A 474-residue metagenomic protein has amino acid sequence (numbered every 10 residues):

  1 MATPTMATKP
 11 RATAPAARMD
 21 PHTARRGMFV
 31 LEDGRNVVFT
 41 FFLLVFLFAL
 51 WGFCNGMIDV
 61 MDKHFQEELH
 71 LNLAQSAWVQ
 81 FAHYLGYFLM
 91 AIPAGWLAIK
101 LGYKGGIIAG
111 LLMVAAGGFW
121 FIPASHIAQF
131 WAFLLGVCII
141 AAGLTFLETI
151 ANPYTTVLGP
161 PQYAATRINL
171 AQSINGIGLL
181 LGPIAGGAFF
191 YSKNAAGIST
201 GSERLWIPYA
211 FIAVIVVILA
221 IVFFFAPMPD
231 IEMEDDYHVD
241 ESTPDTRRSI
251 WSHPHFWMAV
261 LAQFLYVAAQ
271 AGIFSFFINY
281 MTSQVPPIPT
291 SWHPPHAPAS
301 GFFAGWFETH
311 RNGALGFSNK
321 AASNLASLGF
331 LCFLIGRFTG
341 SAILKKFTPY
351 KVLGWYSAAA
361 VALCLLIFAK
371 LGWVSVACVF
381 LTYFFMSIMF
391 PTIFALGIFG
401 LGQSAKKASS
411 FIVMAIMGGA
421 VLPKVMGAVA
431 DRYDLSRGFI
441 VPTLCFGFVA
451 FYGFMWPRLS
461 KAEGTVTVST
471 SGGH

Functional and structural regions predicted by a protein language model:
A2-L47, W51, E67, R248: Cytosolic juxtamembrane N-terminal segment immediately preceding the first transmembrane helix of multi-pass
F39-L69, I273-M281: Extracytoplasmic
I58-D62, P183, S249-S327: Extracytoplasmic gate region of multi-pass secondary transporters
W78-W96, S327-T339, G418: Central cavity-lining transmembrane alpha-helices of secondary-active solute carriers, predominantly the Major
L89-W131: Conserved MFS/SLC helix-loop-helix module at the cytosolic interface between two early adjacent transmembrane helices
L112-I127, A358-L371, F454: C-terminal ends and interior cores of transmembrane alpha-helices in multi-pass membrane transporters/permeases
Y163-Y191, S410-L422: Glycine-rich segments within core transmembrane alpha-helices of 12-TM secondary carriers
G186-A195, A210-D240, A450-P457: C-terminal membrane-cytosol helix-exit motif in multi-pass small-molecule transporters
